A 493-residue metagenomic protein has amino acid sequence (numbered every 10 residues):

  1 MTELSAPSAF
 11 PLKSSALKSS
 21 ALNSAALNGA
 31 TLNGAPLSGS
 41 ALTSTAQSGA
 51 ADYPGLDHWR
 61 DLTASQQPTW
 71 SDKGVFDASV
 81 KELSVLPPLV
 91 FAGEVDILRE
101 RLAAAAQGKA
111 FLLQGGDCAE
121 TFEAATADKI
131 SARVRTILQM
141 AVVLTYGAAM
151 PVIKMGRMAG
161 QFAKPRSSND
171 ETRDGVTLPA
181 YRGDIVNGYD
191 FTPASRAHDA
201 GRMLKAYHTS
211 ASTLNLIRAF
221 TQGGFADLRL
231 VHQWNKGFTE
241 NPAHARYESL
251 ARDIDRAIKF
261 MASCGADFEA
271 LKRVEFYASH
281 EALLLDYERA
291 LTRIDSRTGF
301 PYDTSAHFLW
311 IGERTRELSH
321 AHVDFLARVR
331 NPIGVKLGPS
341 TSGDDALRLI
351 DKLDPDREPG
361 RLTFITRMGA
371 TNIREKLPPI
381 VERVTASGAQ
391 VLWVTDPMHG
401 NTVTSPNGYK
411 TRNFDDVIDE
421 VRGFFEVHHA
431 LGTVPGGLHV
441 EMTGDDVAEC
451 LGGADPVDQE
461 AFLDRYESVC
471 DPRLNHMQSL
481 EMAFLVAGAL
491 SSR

Functional and structural regions predicted by a protein language model:
M1-K13: N-terminal acidic, proline/glycine-rich, low-complexity intrinsically disordered segments
T2, T43-N187: Long, contiguous, compositionally biased segments that the model treats as domain-scale units
P11-L42: Long, intrinsically disordered low-complexity tandem-repeat segments
I97-R99, S319-H322, L349, P378-I380: Glycine-rich, charged/polar anion/phosphate-binding loops that engage phosphate groups from diverse ligands
Q107, S305, R328-N331, S387-A389 (+1 more regions): Short, well-ordered loop/turn elements at secondary-structure boundaries
A119-E120, A124-G369, R412, E420 (+2 more regions): Active-site-facing alpha/beta catalytic cores
A346-L349, P355, R361-W393, H399-A448: Non-transmembrane, aqueous-exposed alpha-helical and coiled segments at domain scale
